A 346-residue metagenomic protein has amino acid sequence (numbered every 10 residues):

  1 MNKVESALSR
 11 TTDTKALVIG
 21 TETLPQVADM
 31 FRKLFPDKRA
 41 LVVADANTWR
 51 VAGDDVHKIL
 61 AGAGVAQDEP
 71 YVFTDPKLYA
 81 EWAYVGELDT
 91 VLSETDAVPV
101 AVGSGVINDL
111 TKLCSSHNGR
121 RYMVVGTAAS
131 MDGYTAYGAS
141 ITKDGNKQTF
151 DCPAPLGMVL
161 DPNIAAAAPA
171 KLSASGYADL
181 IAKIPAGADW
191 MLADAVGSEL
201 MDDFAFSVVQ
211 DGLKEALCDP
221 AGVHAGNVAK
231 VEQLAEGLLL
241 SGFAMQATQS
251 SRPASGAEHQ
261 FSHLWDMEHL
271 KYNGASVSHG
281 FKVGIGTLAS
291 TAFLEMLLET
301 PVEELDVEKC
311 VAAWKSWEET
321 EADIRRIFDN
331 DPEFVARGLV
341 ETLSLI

Functional and structural regions predicted by a protein language model:
M1-V98: ATP/NTP phosphate-donor binding region
S9-T11, L34-F35, V91-E94, S115 (+4 more regions): Solvent-exposed alpha-helices and their adjacent loops that cap or buttress functional pockets in soluble metabolic
V43-A44, G103, L160: Short beta-strand/turn micro-motifs composed of small residues that flank or help shape donor/cofactor-binding pockets
V51, D109, A168: Residues that form or flank phosphate/diphosphate-binding pockets in enzymes that use nucleotide phosphates
L92-C114, N118-A128: A short, small-residue-rich loop immediately preceding and capping a beta-strand
V102, M131-T135, V277: Active-site histidine-anchored catalytic micro-motif
S116-E215: A glycine/threonine-rich phosphate-anchoring loop and its flanking beta-alpha core in nucleotide/phosphate-binding
V208-I346: Active-site segments that bind and position negatively charged phosphate/pyrophosphate groups
